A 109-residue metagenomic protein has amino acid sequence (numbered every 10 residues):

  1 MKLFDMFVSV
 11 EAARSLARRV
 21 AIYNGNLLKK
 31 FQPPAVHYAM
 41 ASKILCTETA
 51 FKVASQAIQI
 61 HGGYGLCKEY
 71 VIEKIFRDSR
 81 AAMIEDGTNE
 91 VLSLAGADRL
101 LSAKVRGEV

Functional and structural regions predicted by a protein language model:
M1-V109: Alpha-helical interface subdomain recognition
